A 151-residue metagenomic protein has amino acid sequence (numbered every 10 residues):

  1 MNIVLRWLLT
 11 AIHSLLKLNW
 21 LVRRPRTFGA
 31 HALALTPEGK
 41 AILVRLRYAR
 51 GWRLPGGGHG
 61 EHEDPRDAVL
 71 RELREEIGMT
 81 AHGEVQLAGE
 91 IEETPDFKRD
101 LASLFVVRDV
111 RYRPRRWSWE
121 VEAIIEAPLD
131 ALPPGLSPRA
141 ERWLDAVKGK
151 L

Functional and structural regions predicted by a protein language model:
M1-H31: Acidic, metal-coordinating catalytic segment for phosphate/diphosphate chemistry, firing primarily on the Nudix
F28-A30, G39, L101-S103, E122: Change "...and in nucleic-acid phosphodiester-cleaving endonucleases..." to "...and in nucleic-acid processing enzymes
A34, L104-R108, P128: Short, well-ordered beta-strand micro-motif
T36-E76: Conserved Nudix-box catalytic region and its N-terminal flanking loop in Nudix hydrolases and closely related
R50-G51, W117-L151: Nudix hydrolase/Nudix homology domain
T80-E90: A short coil-to-beta-strand element that immediately follows conserved catalytic motifs
E90-P114, V147-K148: Active-site-adjacent beta-strand/loop module that shapes the phosphate/pyrophosphate-binding cleft
